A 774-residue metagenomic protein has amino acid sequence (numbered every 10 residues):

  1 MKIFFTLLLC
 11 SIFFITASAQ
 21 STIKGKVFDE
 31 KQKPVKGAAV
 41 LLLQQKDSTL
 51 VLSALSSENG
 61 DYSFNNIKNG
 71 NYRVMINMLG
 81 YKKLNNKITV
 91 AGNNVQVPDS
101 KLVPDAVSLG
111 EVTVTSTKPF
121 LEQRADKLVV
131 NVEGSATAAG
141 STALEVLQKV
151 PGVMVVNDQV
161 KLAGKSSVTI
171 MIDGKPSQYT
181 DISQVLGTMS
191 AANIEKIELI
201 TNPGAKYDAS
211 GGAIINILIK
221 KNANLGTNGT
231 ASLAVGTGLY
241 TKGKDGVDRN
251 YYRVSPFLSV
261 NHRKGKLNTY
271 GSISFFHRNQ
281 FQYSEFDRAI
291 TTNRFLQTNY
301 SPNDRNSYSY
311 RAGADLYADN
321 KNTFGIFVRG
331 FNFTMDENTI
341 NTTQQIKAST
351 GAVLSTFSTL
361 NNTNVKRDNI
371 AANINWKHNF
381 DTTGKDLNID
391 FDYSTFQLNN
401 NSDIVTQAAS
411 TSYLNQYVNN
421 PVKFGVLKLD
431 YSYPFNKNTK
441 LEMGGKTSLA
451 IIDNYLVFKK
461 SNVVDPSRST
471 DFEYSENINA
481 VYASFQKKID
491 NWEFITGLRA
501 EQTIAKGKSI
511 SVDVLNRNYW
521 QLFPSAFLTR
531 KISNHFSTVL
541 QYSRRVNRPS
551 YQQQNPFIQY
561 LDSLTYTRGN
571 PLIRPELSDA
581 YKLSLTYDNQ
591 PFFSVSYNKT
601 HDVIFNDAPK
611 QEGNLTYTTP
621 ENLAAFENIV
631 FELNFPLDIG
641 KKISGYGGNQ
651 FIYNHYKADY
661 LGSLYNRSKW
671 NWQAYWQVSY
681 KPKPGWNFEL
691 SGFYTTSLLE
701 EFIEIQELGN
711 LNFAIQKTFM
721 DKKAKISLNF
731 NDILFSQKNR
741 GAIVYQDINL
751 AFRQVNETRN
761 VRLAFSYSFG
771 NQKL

Functional and structural regions predicted by a protein language model:
K33, L41-L43, N77-Y81, A91 (+5 more regions): Short, acidic, small-residue-rich periplasmic hinge/interaction motif at the N-terminus of Gram-negative outer-membrane
Q45-D61: Short, acidic Ser/Thr/Gly-rich low-complexity loop/linker segments typical of extracellular and cell-surface proteins
N65, P176-P203: Short acidic/polar hinge/loop motifs at secondary-structure boundaries that mediate gating or recognition
N94-K101, A143-V146, Q184-V185, L199 (+2 more regions): N-terminal periplasmic accessory domains that precede and gate Gram-negative outer-membrane beta-barrel machines
I219-G236, Q280-D287, L296-Q297, R305-A312 (+8 more regions): Surface-exposed extracellular loop regions of Gram-negative outer-membrane beta-barrel proteins
Q397, I504-K506, N534-A580, V595-G613 (+1 more regions): Surface-exposed extracellular loop regions of Gram-negative outer-membrane beta-barrel proteins, predominantly
F424-K428, R468-T470, S475, R574 (+3 more regions): Outer membrane beta-barrel strand-and-loop segments of large Gram-negative receptors, especially TonB-dependent
T470-E476, V546-S594, K599, T618-V630 (+2 more regions): Outer-membrane beta-barrel signature, preferentially recognizing the C-terminal barrel domain of Gram-negative
